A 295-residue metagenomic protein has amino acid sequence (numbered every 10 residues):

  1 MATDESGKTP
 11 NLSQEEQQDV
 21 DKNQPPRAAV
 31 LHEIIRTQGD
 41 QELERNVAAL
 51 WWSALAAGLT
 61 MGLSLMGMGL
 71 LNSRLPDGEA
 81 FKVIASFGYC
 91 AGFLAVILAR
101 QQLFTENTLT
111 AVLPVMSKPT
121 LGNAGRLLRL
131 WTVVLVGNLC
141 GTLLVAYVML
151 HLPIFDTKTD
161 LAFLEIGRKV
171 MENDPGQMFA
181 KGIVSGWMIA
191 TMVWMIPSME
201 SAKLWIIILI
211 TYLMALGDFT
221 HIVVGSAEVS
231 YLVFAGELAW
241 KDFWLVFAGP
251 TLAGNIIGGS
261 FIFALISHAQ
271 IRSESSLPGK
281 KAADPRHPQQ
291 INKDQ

Functional and structural regions predicted by a protein language model:
A2-Q295: Alpha-helical transmembrane segments and their helix-helix packing motifs
